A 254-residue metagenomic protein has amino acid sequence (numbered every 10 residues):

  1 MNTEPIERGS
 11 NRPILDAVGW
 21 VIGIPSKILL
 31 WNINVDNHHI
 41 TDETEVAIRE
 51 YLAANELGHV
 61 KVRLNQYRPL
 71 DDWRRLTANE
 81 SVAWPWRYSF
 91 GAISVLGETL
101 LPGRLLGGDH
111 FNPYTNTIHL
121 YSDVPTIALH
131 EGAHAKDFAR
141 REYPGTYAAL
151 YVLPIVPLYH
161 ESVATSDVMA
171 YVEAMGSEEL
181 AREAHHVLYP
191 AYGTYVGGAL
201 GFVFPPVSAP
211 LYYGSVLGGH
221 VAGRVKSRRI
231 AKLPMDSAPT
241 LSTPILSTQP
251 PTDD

Functional and structural regions predicted by a protein language model:
M1-V95, D253-D254: A metal-dependent hydrolase signature that marks the N-terminal structural subdomain at the beginning of catalytic folds
A53, D137, R141, M169-E173: Sec-exported extracytoplasmic/periplasmic mature domains
E56-Y67, G145, M175-V187: Surface-exposed patches in mature extracellular/periplasmic domains of secreted proteins
D72-P125, A135: Active-site scaffold of zinc-dependent metalloenzymes
D123-Y143: Active-site recognition of the HExxH zinc-binding catalytic motif
F138-S162: Post-HEXXH active-site segment of zinc metalloproteases
L153-P157, E173-D254: Long, well-structured alpha-helical subdomains associated with metal-dependent extracellular/ecto-lumenal hydrolases
L158-A174: An active-site-proximal "capping" alpha-helix that borders the catalytic cofactor pocket
